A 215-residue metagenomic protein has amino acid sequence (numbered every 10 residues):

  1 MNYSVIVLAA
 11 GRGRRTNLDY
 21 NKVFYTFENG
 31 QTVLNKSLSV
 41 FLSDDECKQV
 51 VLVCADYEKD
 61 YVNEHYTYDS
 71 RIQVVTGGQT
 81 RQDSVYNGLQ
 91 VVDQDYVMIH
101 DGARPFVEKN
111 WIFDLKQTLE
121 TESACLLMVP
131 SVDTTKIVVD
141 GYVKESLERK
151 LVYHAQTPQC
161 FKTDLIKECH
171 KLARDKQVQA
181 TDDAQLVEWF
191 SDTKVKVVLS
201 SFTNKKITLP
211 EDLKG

Functional and structural regions predicted by a protein language model:
M1-Y57: N-terminal glycine-rich phosphate-binding loop and ensuing alpha1 helix
I6-A10, V53, H100, L127-P130 (+1 more regions): Short beta-strand segments
V7, L34, G88, H100-D101 (+2 more regions): Residue-level signal for inorganic ion chemistry
L34-Q94, R174-K176: Conserved N-terminal catalytic core of the sugar/cofactor nucleotidyltransferase
K48-V50, S123-A124, K194: Residues at the starts of beta-strands that form the adenosine-phosphate
Q73, T80-V139, Q156: Conserved beta-loop-beta/alpha segment of the NTase-like Rossmann-fold superfamily that binds/positions NTPs
K136-Q159: Short, flexible, basic/aromatic active-site loop/helix in glycosyltransferases
Y153-G215: Conserved alpha/beta core of the MobA/IspD/sugar-nucleotide pyrophosphorylase nucleotidyltransferase superfamily
